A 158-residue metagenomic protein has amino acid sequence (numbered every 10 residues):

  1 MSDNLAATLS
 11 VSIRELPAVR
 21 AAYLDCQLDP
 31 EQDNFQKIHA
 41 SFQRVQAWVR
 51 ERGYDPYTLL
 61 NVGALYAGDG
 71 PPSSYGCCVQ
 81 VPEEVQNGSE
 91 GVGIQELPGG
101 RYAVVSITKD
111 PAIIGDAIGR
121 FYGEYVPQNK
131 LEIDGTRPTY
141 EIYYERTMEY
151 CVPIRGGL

Functional and structural regions predicted by a protein language model:
M1-L158: A solvent-exposed interaction/effector surface
